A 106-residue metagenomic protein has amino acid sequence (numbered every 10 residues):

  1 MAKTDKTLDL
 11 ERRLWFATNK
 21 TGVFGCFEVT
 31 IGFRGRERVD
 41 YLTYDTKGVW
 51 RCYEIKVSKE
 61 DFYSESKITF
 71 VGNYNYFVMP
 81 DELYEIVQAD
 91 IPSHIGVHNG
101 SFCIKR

Functional and structural regions predicted by a protein language model:
M1-R34, Y44-D45: Acidic-basic catalytic patches of nuclease active cores, encompassing PD-(D/E)XK and other metal-cofactor nuclease
E11, L42, G96-H98: A generic structural signal for ordered secondary structure
E11-R12, V39-D40, F62-K67: A generic local structural motif
V29-R38, Y53-Y63: A short, well-structured beta->alpha microelement
R36-C52, F70: Active-site beta-strand-loop-beta-strand hairpin of nuclease catalytic cores that positions key catalytic residues
W50, V57-S101: Catalytic cores of nucleic-acid endonucleases
F102-R106: A conserved mid-domain beta-alpha-beta active-site/ligand-binding segment of alpha/beta enzyme cores
